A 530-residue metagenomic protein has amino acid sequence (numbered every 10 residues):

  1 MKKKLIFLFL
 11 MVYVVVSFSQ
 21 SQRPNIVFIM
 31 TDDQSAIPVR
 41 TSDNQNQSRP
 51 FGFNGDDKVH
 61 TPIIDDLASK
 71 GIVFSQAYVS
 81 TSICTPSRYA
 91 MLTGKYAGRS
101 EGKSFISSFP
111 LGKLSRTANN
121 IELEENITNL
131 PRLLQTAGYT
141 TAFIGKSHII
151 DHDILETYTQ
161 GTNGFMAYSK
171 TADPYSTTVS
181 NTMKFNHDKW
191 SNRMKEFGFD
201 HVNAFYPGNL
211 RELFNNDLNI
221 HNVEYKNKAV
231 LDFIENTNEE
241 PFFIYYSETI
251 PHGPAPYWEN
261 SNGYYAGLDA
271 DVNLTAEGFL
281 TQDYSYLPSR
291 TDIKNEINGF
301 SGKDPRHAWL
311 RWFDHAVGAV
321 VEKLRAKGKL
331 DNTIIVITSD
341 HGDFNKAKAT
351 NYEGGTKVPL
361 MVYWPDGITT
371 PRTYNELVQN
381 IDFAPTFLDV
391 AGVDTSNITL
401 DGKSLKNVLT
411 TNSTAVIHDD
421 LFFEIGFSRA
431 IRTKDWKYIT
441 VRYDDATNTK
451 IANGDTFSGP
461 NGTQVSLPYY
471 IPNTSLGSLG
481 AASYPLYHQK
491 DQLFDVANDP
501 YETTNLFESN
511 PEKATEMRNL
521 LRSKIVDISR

Functional and structural regions predicted by a protein language model:
M1-Q22: Bacterial Sec-dependent N-terminal signal peptides
P24, T31-K58, F185, K189-E196 (+9 more regions): Active-site-proximal cap/lid insertion segments
V27-M30, P38, V73-V79, C84-T85 (+12 more regions): Structural recognition of the beta-strand scaffold that forms the well-ordered cores of secreted hydrolase catalytic
F28-I29, S35-N129, L133-F143, H152-N163: Active-site segment of extracytoplasmic enzymes that catalyze sulfate/phosphate-ester chemistry
A36-P38, I83-M91, R99-E101, I149-I154 (+8 more regions): Short catalytic/ligand-binding loop motif for oxyanion handling, primarily in non-cytosolic enzymes, centered on
M91, K146, I150-L155, D331-N332 (+1 more regions): Polar, surface-exposed loop/tail segments that function as active-site lids or cofactor/substrate-recognition elements
G98-K103, Y158-Y206: Acidic, His- and aromatic-enriched active-site or binding-groove loops in soluble protein domains that engage sugars
Y352-E353, E424-T504: C-terminal, low-complexity/hydrophilic appendages and adjacent surface loops of extracellular/periplasmic anionic
